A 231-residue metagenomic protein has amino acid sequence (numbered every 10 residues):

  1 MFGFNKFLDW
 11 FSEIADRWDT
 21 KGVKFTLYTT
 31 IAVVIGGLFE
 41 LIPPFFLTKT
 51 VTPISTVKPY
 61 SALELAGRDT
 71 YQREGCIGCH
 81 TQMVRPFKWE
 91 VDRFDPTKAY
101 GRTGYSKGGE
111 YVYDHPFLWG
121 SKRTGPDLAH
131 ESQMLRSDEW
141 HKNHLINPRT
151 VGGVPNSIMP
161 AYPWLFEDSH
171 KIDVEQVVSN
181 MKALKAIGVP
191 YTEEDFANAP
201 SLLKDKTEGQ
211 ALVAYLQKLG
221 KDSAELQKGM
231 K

Functional and structural regions predicted by a protein language model:
M1-Y60, E110, L184-Y191, Y215-K231: Post-cleavage N-terminal segment of exported redox proteins
T29-T30, V34, D92-E208: Electron-transfer interface patches adjacent to heme c in soluble/periplasmic c-type cytochromes and di-/multiheme
T48-Q72, V84-F94, A99-R102, T124-P126 (+2 more regions): Electrostatic cytochrome c docking/interface patches
G67, R73-Q82, L212, L216: The canonical Cys-X-X-Cys-His
Y71, N143-P148, L212-L219: Bilobed periplasmic-binding protein/Venus flytrap-like ligand-binding cleft at the lobe interface of extracytoplasmic
C79-T81, G153-A161, S223-K231: Surface-exposed patches in mature extracellular/periplasmic domains of secreted proteins
L202, T207-V213, K228-K231: N-terminal targeting pre-sequences for secretion and organelle import
